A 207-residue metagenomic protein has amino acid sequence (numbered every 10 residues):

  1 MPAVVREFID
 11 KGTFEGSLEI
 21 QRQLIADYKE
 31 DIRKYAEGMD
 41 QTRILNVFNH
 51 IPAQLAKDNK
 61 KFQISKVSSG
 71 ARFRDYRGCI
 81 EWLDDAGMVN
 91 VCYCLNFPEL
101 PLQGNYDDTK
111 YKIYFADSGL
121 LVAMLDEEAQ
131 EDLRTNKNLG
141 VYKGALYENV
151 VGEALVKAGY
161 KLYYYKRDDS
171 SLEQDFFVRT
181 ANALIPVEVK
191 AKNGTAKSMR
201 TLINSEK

Functional and structural regions predicted by a protein language model:
V4-A183: Accessory nucleic acid-recognition modules appended to NTPase machines
M124, V187, K197-S198: Generic domain-boundary/flexible-linker signal
A129-D132, T195-A196, K207: General structural signal for secondary-structure boundaries
L184-G194: Active-site ExK catalytic segment of metal-dependent nucleases
P186, T201-K207: Mixed-charge (Asp/Glu-Lys/Arg
N193-L202: Active-site-adjacent loop/helix micro-motif of nuclease/hydrolase catalytic cores
